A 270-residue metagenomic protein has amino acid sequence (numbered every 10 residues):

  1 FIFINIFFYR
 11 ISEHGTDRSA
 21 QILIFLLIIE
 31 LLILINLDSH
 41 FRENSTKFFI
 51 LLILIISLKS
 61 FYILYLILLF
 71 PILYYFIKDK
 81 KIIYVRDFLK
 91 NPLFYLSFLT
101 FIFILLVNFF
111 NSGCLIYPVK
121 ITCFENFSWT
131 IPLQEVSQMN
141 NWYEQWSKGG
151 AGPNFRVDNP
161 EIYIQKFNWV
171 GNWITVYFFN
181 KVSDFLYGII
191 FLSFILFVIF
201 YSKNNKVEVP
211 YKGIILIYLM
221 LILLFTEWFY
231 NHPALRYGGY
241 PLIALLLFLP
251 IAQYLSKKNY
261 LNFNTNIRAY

Functional and structural regions predicted by a protein language model:
F1, I6-I33, G238-Y240: Multi-pass, polyprenyl lipid-linked donor-dependent membrane glycosyltransferases
F1-I4, L27, K47-L51, F98-L99 (+2 more regions): Transmembrane alpha-helix segments characteristic of polytopic inner-membrane glycan-assembly/cell-envelope
I4-S12, K78-D79, N111, Y201-N205 (+1 more regions): Juxtamembrane "helix-exit" motif on the non-cytosolic side of transmembrane helices
F8, N44-S60, L64-P71, L99-I102 (+2 more regions): Membrane-interface alpha helices of multi-pass inner-membrane proteins
Y9-S12, N159-I217: Membrane-interface anchor segments at the N-terminal boundary of transmembrane helices in multi-pass membrane enzymes
I22-I28, L54, Y65-K78, P241-F248: Hydrophobic transmembrane alpha-helices of multi-pass, membrane-embedded glycosylation machinery
Y65-F98, Y254-S256: Perimembrane helix-loop-helix junctions
N91-S183: Membrane-lumen/periplasm interface segments of specific transmembrane helices in polyprenyl phosphate-linked
